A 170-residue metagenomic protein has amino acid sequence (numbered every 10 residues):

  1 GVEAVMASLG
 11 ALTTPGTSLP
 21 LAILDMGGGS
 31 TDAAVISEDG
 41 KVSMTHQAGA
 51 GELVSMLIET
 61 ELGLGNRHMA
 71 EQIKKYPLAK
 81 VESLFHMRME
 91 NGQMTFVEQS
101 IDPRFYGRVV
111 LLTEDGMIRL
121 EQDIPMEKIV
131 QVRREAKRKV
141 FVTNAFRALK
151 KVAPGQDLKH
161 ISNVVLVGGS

Functional and structural regions predicted by a protein language model:
G1-P20, A34-S37, S43-G49, T60 (+1 more regions): Helical "lid/coupling" subdomains associated with nucleotide-phosphate turnover
L21-D25: Short glycine-aspartate micro-motif
G28-D32: Short acidic, Gly/Ser-rich segments with clustered Asp/Glu that frequently serve as metal-coordination loops in enzyme
A34, S55-E59, K74: Short, well-ordered alpha-helical packing segments
G49, L53-S55, E61-M69: A conserved active-site cap/scaffold subdomain adjacent to cofactor or substrate pockets
A70-L78: Alpha-helical substrate-recognition element adjacent to the catalytic core
